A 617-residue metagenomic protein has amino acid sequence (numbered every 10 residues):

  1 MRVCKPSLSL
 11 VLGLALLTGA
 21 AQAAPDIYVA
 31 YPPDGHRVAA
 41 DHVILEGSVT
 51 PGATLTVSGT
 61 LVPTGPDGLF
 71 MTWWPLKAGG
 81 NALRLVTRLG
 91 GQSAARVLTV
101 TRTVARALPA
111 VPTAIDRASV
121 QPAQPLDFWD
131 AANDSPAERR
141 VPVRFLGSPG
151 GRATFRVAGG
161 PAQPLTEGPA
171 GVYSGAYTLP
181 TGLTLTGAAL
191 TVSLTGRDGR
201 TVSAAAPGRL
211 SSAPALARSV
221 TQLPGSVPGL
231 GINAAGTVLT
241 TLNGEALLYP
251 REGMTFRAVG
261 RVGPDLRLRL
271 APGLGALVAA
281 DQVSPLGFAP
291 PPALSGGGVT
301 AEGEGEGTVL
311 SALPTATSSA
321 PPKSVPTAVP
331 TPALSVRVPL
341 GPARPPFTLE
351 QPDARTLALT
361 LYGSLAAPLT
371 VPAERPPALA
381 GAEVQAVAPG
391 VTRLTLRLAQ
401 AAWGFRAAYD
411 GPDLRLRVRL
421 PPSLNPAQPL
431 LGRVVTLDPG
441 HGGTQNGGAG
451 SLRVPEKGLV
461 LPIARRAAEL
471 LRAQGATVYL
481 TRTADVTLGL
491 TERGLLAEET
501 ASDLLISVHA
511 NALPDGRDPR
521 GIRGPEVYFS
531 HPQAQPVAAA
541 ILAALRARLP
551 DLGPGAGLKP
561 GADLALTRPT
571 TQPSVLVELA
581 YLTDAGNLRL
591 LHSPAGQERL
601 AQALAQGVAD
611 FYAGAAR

Functional and structural regions predicted by a protein language model:
R2-S7, A23-Y28, G52-T54, L61-T436 (+2 more regions): Short linear recognition/processing motifs and adjacent strand/loop elements at protein termini and domain edges
S9-G19: Bacterial N-terminal signal peptides
A39, P112, G244, P250 (+4 more regions): Soluble non-cytosolic domains of exported or imported proteins
H42-S48, P142-R144: A short beta-strand segment in extracellular, disulfide-stabilized domains
R251, K457-R465, E469, A473 (+8 more regions): Solvent-exposed, polar/charged alpha-helical surfaces in well-ordered, non-transmembrane soluble domains, broadly
R417-L496, T500-L504, P514-R517, G521-R523: Active-site histidine-acidic residue metal-binding/catalytic motifs, centered on HxH/HExxH-like signatures
S507, A512-P514, E526-Y528, K559-R617: Active-site-adjacent mobile loop/cap segments within catalytic or ligand-binding domains
A534-K559, T570: Active-site-adjacent substrate-binding region of metalloamidase/peptidase-like peptide-processing proteins
